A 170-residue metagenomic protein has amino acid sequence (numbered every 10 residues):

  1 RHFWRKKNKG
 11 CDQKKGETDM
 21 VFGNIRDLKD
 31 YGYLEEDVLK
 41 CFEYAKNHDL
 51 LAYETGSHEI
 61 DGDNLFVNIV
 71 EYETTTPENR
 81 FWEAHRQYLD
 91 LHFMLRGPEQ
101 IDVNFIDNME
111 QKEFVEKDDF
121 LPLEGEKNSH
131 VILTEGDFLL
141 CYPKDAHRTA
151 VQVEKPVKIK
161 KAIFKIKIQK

Functional and structural regions predicted by a protein language model:
R1-D19: Short, Lys/Arg-enriched N-terminal segments with co-localized hydrophobic residues within the first ~10-30 amino acids
G16-I69, T76-A84: A short, N-terminal "cap"/entry segment at the start of jelly-roll beta-barrel domains of the cupin/DSBH fold
Q87, L123-K127: Short alpha-helix capping/helix-loop boundary micro-motifs
Q87-L89, F93-I101, D107-N108, E116-D119: Glycine- and acidic-residue-biased ligand/ion/polar-headgroup-sensing regions
L89-F93, H130-V131, F138-L139: His/acidic/aromatic-lined binding-pocket segments of jelly-roll/cupin-type domains and related regulatory beta-sandwich
I132-A150: Conserved metal-binding segment of the jelly-roll/cupin
L140, P156-K170: A short hydrophobic beta-strand segment most commonly corresponding to one strand of the jelly-roll/cupin
V151-K155: Short proline/glycine-enriched turn/loop segments at secondary-structure junctions
